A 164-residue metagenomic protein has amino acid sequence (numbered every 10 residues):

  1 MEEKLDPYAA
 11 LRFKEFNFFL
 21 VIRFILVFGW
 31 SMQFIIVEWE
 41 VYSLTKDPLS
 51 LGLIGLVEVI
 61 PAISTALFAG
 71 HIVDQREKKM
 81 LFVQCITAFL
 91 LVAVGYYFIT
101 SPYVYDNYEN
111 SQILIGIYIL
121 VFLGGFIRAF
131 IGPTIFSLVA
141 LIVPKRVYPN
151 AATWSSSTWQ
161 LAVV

Functional and structural regions predicted by a protein language model:
M1-F16: Juxtamembrane intracellular "pre-TM" segments in multi-pass secondary transporters
F13, L44-T45, Q75, S111 (+1 more regions): Helix-loop interface residues and adjacent transmembrane-helix termini in multi-pass membrane transporters, primarily
N17-V37, L56-V73, E77-F89, G116-V164: Substrate-agnostic recognition of the 12-TM MFS/MFS-like secondary transporter fold
M32-L49: Short amphipathic helix-loop junctions that connect adjacent transmembrane helices in Major Facilitator Superfamily/SLC
L44-D47, T100-V104, G132: Perimembrane helix-loop junctions in membrane proteins
D47-G55, I113, I117: Juxtamembrane helix-start elements in MFS-like secondary transporters
T87-N110: C-terminal ends and interior cores of transmembrane alpha-helices in multi-pass membrane transporters/permeases
